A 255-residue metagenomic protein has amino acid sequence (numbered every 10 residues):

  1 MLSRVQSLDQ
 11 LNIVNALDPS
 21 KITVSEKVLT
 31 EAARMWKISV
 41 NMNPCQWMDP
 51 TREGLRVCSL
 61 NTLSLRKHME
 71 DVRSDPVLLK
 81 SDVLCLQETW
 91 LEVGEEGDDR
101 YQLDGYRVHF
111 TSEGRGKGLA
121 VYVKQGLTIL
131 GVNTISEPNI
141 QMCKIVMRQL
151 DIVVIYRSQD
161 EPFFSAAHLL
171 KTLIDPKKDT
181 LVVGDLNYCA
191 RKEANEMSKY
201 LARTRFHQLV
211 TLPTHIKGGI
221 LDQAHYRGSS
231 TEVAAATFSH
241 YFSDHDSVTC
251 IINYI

Functional and structural regions predicted by a protein language model:
L2-M48: C-terminal accessory regions
Q46-I255: A shared catalytic/ligand-binding motif for oxyanion handling
